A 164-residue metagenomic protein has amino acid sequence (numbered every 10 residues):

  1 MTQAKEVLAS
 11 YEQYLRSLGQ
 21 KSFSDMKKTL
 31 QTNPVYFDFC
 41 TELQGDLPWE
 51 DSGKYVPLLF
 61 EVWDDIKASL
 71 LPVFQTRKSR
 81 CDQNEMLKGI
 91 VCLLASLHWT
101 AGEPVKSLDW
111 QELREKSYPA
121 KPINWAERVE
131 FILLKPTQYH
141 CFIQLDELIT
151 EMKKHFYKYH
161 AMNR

Functional and structural regions predicted by a protein language model:
M1-L71: Conserved NTP/Mg2+-binding pocket subregion across the NTase superfamily
V7-R16, P72, T76-S79, H155-R164: Amphipathic, soluble alpha/beta structural segments
Y55, L59-V62, D82-K88, C141 (+1 more regions): Amphipathic alpha-helix face/heptad-repeat signature
W63-E85: A mid-sequence, solvent-exposed acidic-amphipathic segment
A68-L71, Q75, L94-V105, L134 (+2 more regions): Charged/polar positions within long, soluble alpha-helices
D82-A95, L113-R114: Small-residue-rich helix-loop
T100-V129: Short, charged amphipathic alpha-helical segments flanked by flexible coils
N124-R164: Charged, long alpha-helical assembly modules
